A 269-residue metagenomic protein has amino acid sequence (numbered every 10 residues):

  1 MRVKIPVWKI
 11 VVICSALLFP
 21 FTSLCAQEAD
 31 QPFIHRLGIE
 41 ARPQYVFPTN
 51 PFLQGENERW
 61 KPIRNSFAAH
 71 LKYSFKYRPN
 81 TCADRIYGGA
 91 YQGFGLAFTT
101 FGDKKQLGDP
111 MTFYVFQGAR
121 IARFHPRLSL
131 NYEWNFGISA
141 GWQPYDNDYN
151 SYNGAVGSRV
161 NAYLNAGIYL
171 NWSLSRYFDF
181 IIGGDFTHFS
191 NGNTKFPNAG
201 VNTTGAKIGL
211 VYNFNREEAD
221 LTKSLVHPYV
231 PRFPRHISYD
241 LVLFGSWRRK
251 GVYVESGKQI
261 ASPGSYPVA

Functional and structural regions predicted by a protein language model:
Q27-K76, N215, L221-P267: Short glycine/proline- and aromatic-enriched beta-strand/turn motifs that initiate or cap beta-hairpins
F33, I63-A69, L107-F113, L128 (+4 more regions): Residues that define the transmembrane beta-barrel architecture of outer-membrane proteins
L37-A41, Q92-F94, Y132-F136, I168 (+2 more regions): Membrane-embedded beta-strand positions of outer-membrane beta-barrel proteins
I39, A69-F75, V115-I121, W134-I138 (+4 more regions): Residues on the lipid-exposed face of transmembrane beta-strands in outer-membrane beta-barrel proteins
A41-F47, F75-Y77, L96-G102, F136-P144 (+3 more regions): Transmembrane beta-strands of outer-membrane beta-barrel pores
F47, N80-C82, W172-F180, R216-D220: Repeated loop/turn-to-beta-strand initiation elements of outer-membrane beta-barrel proteins
Y87-A140, A269: Gram-negative (and chloroplast) outer-membrane scaffold detector with strong preference for beta-barrel transmembrane
N202-K223: Outer-membrane beta-barrel "beta-signal"
